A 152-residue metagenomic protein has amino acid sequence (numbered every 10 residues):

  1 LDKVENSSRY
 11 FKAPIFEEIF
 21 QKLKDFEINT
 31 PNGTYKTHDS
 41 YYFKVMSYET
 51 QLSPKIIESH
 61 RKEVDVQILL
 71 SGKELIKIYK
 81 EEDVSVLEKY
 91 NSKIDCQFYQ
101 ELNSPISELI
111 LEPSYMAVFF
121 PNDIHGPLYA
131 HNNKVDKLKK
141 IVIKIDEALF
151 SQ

Functional and structural regions predicted by a protein language model:
L1-V45, P54-I57: A short, N-terminal "cap"/entry segment at the start of jelly-roll beta-barrel domains of the cupin/DSBH fold
T37-H38, S53-D65, E82-L87, N91 (+2 more regions): A short beta-loop-beta micro-motif enriched in histidine and acidic residues
S47, L70, K80, I145-L149: Non-catalytic surface loops within mature trypsin-like serine protease
K62-V64, I68-E74, I78, E82-D83 (+1 more regions): Glycine- and acidic-residue-biased ligand/ion/polar-headgroup-sensing regions
I78-K80, L128-H131: A short secondary-structure junction signal
F98-I106: Acidic, glycine-rich flexible loop segments
I110-A130: Conserved metal-binding segment of the jelly-roll/cupin
M116-V118, V135-S151: A short hydrophobic beta-strand segment most commonly corresponding to one strand of the jelly-roll/cupin
